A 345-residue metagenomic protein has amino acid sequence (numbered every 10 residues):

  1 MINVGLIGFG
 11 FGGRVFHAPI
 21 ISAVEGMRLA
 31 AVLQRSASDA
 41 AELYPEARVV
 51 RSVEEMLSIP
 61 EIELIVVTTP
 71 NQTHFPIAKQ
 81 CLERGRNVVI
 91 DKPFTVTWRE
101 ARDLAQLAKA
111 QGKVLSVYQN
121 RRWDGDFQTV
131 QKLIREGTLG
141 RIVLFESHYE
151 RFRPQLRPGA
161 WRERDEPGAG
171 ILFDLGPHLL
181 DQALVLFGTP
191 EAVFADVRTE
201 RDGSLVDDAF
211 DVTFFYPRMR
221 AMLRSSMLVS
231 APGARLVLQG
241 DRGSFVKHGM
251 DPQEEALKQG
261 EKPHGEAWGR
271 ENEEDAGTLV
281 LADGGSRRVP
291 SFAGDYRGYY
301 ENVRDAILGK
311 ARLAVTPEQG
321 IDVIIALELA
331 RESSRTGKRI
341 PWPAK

Functional and structural regions predicted by a protein language model:
M1, L64-V66, K113, P263 (+2 more regions): C-terminal helix-rich "cap/oligomerization" subdomain common to oxidoreductases
M1-Y44: N-terminal Rossmann-like dinucleotide-binding module
A47, R84-R86, Q111-K113, Y216-M219: A short helix->loop->beta-strand "cap" motif at the edges of active sites that frequently abuts
A47-L107: Beta-loop-alpha module in the N-terminal Rossmann-like domain of NAD(P)-dependent dehydrogenases, especially those
D103-N120, R141-F145: Rossmann-fold dehydrogenase core element
R121-G203, G337: Predominantly a Rossmann-like dinucleotide-binding segment in NAD(P)-dependent oxidoreductases
D181-P263, R297-R312, K345: Contiguous beta-strand/loop segments that form the cofactor/metal-binding neighborhood of enzyme cores
R287-Y300: Active-site loop of classical SDR/Rossmann-like NAD(P)-dependent oxidoreductases, centered on the catalytic Tyr-X3-Lys
